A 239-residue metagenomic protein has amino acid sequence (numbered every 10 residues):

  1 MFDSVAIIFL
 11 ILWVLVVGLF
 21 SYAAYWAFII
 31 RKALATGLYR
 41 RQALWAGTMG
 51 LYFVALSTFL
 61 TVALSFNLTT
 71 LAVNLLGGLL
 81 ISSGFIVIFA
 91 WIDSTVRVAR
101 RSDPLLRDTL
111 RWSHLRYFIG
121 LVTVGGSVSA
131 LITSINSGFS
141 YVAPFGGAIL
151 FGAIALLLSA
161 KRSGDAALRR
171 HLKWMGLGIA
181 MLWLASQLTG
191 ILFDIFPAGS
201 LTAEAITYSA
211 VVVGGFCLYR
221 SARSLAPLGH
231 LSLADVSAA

Functional and structural regions predicted by a protein language model:
M1-D3, A167: Helix-boundary and loop/linker segments of multi-pass membrane transporters
D3-A23, T36-G126, G138-A148, A198-G215: Individual alpha-helical transmembrane segments in multi-pass integral membrane proteins
V14, S127-S134, G190-D194: Hydrophobic alpha-helical transmembrane segments
Y25-S57, R111-F118, S140-I191, S237: Alpha-helical transmembrane segments of multi-pass integral membrane proteins
W26, S57-V62, A90, S94-R97 (+4 more regions): Short hydrophobic alpha-helical membrane-anchoring segments
W26-A33, T95-T109, L156-A167, Y219-L233: Cytosolic juxtamembrane helix at the C-terminal end of the final transmembrane segment
V54, V124, S129-A130, L182 (+1 more regions): Intrinsically disordered, low-complexity, compositionally biased regions/tails
Y141-V142, L168-A239: Interfacial "cap-and-anchor" motif at the non-cytosolic start of specific transmembrane alpha-helices
